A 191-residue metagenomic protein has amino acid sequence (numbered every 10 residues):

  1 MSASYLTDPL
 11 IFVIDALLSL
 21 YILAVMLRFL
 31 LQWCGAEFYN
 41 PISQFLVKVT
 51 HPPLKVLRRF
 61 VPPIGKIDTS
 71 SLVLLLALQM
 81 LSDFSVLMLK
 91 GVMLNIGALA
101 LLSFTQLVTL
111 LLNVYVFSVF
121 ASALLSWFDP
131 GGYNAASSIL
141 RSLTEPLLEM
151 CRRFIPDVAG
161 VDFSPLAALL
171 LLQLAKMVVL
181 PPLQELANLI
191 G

Functional and structural regions predicted by a protein language model:
S2-G191: Selective transmembrane helix interface/packing segments
